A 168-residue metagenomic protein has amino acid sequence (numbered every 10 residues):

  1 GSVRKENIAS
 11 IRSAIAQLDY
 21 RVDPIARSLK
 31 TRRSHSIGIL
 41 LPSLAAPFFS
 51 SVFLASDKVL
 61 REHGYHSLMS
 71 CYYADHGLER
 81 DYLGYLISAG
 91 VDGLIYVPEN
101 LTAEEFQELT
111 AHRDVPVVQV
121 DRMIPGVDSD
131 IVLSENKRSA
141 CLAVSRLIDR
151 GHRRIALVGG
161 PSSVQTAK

Functional and structural regions predicted by a protein language model:
G1-H35: N-terminal helix-turn-helix DNA-binding module of bacterial transcription factors
S13-Q17, A55-H66, G84-G90, A103-E104 (+2 more regions): Bacterial carbohydrate/catabolite-sensing allosteric modules
V22, T31-A45, H63-Y65, V91 (+1 more regions): Interdomain hinge and pocket-entrance segments immediately C-terminal to HTH DNA-binding domains
I25, L78-Y82, E104-F106: Short acidic active-site motifs
L41-K58: N-terminal winged-helix
M69-H76, P161: Short beta->alpha junction loops
Y73-H76, V97-T102: Short beta->alpha connector loops
L94: Intrinsically disordered, low-complexity polar regions and short flexible loop motifs
